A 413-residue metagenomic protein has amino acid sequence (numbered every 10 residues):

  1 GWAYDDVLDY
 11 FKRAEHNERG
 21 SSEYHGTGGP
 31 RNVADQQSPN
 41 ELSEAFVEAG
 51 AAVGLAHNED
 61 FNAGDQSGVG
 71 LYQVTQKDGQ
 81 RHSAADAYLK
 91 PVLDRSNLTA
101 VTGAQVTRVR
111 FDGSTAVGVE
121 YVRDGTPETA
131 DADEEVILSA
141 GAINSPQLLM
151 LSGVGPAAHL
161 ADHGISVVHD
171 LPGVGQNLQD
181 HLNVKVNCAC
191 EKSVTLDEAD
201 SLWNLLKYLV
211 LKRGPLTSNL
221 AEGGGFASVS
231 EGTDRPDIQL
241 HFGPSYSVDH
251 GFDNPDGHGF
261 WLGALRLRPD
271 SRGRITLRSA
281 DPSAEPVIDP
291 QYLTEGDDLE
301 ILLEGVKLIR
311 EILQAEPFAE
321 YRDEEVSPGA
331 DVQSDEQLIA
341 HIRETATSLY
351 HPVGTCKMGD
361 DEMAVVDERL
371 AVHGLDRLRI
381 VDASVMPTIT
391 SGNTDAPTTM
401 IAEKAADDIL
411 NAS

Functional and structural regions predicted by a protein language model:
G1, E15, G54, D112-G113 (+4 more regions): Acidic glycine-/aspartate-rich tracts in secreted/extracellular proteins
G1-A116, V122-D124, K185-W203: Conserved redox-cofactor binding core of oxidoreductases
G1-D6, N144-D170, E300, A396-E403 (+1 more regions): Classical protein tyrosine phosphatase
A3-Y4, H57-E59, T102, A157-A161 (+5 more regions): Acidic/polar loop patches that form or flank catalytic/metal-binding clefts of enzymes that bind anionic ligands
L8, A14-A63, G70-Y72, E191 (+2 more regions): FAD-dependent oxidoreductase catalytic-site/capping-region signature
V109, G118-K207, A280: Glycine-rich loop(s) and the adjacent beta-strand/alpha-helix scaffold that form part
